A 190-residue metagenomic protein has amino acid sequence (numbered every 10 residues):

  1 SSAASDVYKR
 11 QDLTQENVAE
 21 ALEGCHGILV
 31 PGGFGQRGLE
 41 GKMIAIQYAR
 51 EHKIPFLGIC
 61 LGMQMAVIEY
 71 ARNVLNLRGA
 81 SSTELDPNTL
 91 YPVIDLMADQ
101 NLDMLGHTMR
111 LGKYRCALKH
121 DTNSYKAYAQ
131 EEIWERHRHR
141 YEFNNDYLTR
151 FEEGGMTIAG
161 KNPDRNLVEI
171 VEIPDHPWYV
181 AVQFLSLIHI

Functional and structural regions predicted by a protein language model:
S1-Y8, I190: Short, small-residue-biased leader/transition segments that mark boundaries at the very start of proteins
A3, E23-G24: Alpha-helix C-terminal capping/helix-to-coil transition sites in glycosyltransferase folds
K9-Q15, N166: Short acidic loop-to-helix transition motifs that present clustered carboxylates
Q15-E23: Short amphipathic alpha-helix with an adjacent loop that forms part of the alpha/beta core around
E20, L105-T108, G160, I170-E172: Replace "in large, NTP-powered and nucleic-acid-processing enzymes" with "in large, NTP-powered factors and other
A21, G27-C116, H120-N123: Cysteine-nucleophile active-site neighborhood
R115, K119-I188: C-terminal and late-domain segments of enzyme folds
